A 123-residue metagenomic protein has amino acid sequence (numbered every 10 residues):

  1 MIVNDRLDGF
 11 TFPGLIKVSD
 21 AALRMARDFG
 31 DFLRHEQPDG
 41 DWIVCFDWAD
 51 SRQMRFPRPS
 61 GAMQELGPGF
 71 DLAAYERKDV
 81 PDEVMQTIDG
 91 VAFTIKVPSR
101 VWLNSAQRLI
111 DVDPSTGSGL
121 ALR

Functional and structural regions predicted by a protein language model:
M1-R123: Domain-level signature for proteins that mediate thiol-based redox and metal-cofactor handling
